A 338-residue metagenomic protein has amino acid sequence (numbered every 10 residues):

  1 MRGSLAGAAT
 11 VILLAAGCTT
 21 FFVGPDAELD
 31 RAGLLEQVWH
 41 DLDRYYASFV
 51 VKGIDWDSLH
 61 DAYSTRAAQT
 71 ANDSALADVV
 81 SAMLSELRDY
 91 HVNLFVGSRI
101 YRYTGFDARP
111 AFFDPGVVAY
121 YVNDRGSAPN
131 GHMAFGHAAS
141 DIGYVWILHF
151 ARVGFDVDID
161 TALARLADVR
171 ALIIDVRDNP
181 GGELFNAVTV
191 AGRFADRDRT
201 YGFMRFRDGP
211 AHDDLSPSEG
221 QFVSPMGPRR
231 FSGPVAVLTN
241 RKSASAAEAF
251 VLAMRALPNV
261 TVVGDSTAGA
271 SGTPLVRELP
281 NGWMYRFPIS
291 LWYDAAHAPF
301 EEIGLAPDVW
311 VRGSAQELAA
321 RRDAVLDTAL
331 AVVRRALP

Functional and structural regions predicted by a protein language model:
M1-A16: Sec-dependent bacterial lipoprotein signal peptides
G3, G17-V223, E278, V332-P338: Flexible, low-complexity junctional segments that flank or bridge functional domains
I12-A15, L166-D168, R229, A256: Alpha-helix termination/capping residues and helix-transition junctions
D30, A71, A75, K242 (+2 more regions): Catalytic cores of large soluble enzymes that bind and process phosphate-bearing ligands
F185-R321: Conserved acidic, small-residue-rich alpha-beta core segments centered on
G227, R321-P338: Short, low-complexity, Pro/Ser/Thr/Gly-rich segments in the mature regions of secreted, periplasmic
